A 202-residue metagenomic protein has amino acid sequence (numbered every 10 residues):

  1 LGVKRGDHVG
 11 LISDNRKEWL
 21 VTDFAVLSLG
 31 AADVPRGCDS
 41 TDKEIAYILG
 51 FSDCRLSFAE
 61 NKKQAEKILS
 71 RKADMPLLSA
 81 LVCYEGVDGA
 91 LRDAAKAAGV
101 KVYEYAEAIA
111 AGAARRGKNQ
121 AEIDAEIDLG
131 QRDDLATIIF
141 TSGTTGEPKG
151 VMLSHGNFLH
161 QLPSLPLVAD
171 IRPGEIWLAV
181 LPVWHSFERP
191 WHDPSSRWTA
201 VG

Functional and structural regions predicted by a protein language model:
L1-D42, G50: Conserved AMP-binding/adenylate-forming
V9, V26, S57, L135 (+3 more regions): Conserved S/T- and glycine-rich ATP-binding loop of Class I adenylate-forming
S13, R36-G37, S79-G86: Short beta-strand elements of ligand-binding domains
A31, M75-S79, V100, T199-A200: A short helix->loop->beta-strand "cap" motif at the edges of active sites that frequently abuts
S40-A73, Q161-L178: Conserved ATP-dependent adenylate/AMP-binding module captured primarily in the ANL superfamily
R55, A73-E85, A108, W177-L178: Conserved helix-loop-beta element of the AMP-binding
V102-A106, A110-F140, E147, D170-I176: Conserved pre-ATP/AMP-binding loop-to-beta segment of ANL
L159-A179, V183-G202: Conserved AMP-binding/adenylation subdomain of ANL enzymes
